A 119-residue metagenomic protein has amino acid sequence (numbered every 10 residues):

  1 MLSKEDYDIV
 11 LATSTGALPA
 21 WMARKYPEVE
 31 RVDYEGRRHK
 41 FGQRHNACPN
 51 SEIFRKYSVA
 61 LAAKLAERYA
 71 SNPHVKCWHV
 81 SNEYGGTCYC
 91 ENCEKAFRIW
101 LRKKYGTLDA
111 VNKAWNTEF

Functional and structural regions predicted by a protein language model:
M1-K40, A62-A66: Aromatic-lined substrate-binding rim segments of carbohydrate-active enzymes
K40-F119: Polysaccharide-binding and catalytic clefts of secreted carbohydrate-active enzymes
